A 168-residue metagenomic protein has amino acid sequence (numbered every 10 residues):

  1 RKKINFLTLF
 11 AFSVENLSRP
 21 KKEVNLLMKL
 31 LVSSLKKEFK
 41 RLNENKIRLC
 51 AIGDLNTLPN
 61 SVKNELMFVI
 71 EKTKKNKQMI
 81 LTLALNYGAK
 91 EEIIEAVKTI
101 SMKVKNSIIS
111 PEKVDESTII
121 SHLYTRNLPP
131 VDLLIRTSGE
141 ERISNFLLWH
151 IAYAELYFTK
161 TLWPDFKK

Functional and structural regions predicted by a protein language model:
R1-K168: Flexible, compositionally biased loop and terminal segments
